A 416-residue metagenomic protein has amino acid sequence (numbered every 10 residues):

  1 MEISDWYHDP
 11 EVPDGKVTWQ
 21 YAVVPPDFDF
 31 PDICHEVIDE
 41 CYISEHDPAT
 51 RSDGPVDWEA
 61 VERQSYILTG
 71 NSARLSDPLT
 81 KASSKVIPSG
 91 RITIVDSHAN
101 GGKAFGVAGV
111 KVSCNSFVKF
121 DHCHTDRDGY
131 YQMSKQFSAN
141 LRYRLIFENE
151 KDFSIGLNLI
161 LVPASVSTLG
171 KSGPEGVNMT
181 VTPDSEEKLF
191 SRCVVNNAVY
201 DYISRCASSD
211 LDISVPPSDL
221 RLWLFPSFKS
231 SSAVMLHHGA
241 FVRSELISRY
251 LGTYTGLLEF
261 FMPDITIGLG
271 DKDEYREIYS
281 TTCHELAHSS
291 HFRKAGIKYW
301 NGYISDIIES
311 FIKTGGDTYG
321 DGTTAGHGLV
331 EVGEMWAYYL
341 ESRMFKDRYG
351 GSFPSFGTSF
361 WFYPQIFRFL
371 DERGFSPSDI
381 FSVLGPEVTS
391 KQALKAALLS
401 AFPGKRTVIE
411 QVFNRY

Functional and structural regions predicted by a protein language model:
Y42, H46-I87, R192: Beta-strand-rich domain onsets/edges
I87-S89, T93-V118: Short, ordered, surface-exposed loop/turn motifs in non-cytosolic proteins
S116-Y130: Short, acidic Ser/Thr/Gly-rich low-complexity loop/linker segments typical of extracellular and cell-surface proteins
Q132-R142: Short Pro-Gly-centered beta-turn/loop motif in secreted/extracellular proteins
S134-Q136, F153, P183-W223, S230-V234: Zn2+-dependent metallopeptidase catalytic core
V234-G296, Y303-I307: Active-site scaffold of zinc-dependent metalloenzymes
R293-G326: Post-HEXXH active-site segment of zinc metalloproteases
G350-Y416: Pan-zinc metallopeptidase signature
